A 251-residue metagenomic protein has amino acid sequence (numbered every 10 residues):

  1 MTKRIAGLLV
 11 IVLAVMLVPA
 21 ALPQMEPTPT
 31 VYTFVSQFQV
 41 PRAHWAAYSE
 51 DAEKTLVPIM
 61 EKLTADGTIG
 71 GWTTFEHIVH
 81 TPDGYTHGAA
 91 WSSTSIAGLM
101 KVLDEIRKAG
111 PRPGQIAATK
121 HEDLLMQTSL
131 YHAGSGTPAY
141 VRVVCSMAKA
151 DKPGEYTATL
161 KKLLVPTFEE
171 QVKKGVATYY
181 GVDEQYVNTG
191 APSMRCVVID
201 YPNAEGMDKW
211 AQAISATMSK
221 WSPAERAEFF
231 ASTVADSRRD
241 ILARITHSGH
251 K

Functional and structural regions predicted by a protein language model:
M1-L9: Bacterial N-terminal signal peptides that target proteins for export
T2, L17-Q24: Short, low-complexity disordered leader/linker segments with a strong preference for bacterial N-terminal type II
L8-L17: Bacterial N-terminal signal peptides
A21-K251: Short S/T/G/P-rich N-terminal loop/turn motif that feeds into the first structured element of a domain
